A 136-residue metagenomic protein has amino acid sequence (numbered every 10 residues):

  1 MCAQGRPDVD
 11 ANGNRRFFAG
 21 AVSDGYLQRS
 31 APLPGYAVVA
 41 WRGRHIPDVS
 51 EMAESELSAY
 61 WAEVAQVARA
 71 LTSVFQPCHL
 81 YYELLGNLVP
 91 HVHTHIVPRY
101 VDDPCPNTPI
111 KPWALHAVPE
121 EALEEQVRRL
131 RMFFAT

Functional and structural regions predicted by a protein language model:
M1-T136: HIT superfamily nucleotide-processing domains
